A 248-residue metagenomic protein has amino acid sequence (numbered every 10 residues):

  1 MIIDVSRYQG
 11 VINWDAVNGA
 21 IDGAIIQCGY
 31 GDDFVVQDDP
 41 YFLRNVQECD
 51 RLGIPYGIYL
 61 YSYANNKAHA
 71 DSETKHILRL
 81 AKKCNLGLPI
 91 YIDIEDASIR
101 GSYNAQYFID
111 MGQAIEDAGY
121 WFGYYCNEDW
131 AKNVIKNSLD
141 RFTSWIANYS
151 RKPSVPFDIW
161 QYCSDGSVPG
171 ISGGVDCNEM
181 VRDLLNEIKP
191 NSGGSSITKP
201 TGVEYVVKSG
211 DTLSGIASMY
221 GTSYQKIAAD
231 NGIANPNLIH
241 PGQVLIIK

Functional and structural regions predicted by a protein language model:
M1-D15, K136-T198: Functionally critical loop-and-helix segments that line ligand-binding/catalytic clefts of soluble enzyme domains
M1-G112, E116-Y120: Substrate-binding cleft of extracellular glycoside hydrolase catalytic domains
P40-F42, S72-H76, N137-F142, D230 (+1 more regions): Short low-complexity, flexible loop/linker segments enriched in glycine and/or proline with clustered acidic
L78-I92, N133-F157, G242: Structural recognition of alpha->loop->beta junctions
F108-G112, D129-N137: Active-site-adjacent substructure of cysteine-protease-like catalytic cores
G119-K132: Aromatic-lined carbohydrate-recognition surfaces of secreted/lumenal glycan-active proteins
S195-S223, Q243: Primarily a LysM-type cell-wall glycan-binding module
G215-K248: Extracellular LysM carbohydrate-binding repeats and other cell-envelope/extracellular binding modules
